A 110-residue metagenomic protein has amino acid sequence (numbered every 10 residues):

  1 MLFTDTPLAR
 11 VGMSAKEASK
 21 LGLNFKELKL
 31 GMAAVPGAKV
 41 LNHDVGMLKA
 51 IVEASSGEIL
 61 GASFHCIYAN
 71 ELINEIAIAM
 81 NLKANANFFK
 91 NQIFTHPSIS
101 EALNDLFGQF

Functional and structural regions predicted by a protein language model:
F3-F110: Flexible, glycine-rich terminal cap/loop adjacent to redox cofactors in electron-transfer oxidoreductases
